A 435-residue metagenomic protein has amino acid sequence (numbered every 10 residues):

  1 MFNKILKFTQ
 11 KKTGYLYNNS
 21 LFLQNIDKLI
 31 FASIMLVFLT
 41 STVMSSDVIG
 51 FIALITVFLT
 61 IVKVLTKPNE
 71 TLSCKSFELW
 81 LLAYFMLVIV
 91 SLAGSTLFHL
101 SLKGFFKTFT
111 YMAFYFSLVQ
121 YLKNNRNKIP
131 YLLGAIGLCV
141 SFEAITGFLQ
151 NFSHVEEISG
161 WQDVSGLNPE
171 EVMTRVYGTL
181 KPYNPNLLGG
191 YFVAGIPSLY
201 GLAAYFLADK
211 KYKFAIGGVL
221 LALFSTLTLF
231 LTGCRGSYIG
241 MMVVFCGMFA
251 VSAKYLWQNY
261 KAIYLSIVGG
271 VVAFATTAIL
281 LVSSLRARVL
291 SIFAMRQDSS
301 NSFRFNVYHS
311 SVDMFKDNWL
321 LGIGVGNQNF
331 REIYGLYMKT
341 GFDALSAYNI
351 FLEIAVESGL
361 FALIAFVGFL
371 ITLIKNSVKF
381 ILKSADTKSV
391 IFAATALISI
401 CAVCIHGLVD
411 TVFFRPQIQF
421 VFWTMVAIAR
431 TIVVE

Functional and structural regions predicted by a protein language model:
M1-K103, Q120-G134, A203-I216, N259-S266 (+4 more regions): Transmembrane signal-anchor hairpin modules in multi-pass inner-membrane enzymes, especially those that act on
A32-F38, T56-L59, I89-V90, A113 (+6 more regions): Alpha-helical transmembrane segments of multi-pass inner-membrane proteins
I34-M35, L167-P182, F305-N306, K339-E353: Juxtamembrane membrane-water interface segments that cap and precede transmembrane helices
V43-I52, K103-G104, T179-G195, G236-S237 (+3 more regions): Membrane-interface micro-motifs in multi-pass membrane enzymes
I55-I61, M242-C246, A394-E435: Transmembrane alpha-helices of multi-pass inner-membrane enzymes
E170-G178, A262, A278-H309, I333: Flexible juxtamembrane loops connecting transmembrane helices in multi-pass membrane enzymes that build or modify
A250-A253, S358-A402: Hydrophobic transmembrane alpha-helices and their immediate junctions
M295-H309, D313, D317, L321-S358: Long extracytoplasmic/lumenal interhelical loops at the membrane interface of multi-pass membrane proteins
